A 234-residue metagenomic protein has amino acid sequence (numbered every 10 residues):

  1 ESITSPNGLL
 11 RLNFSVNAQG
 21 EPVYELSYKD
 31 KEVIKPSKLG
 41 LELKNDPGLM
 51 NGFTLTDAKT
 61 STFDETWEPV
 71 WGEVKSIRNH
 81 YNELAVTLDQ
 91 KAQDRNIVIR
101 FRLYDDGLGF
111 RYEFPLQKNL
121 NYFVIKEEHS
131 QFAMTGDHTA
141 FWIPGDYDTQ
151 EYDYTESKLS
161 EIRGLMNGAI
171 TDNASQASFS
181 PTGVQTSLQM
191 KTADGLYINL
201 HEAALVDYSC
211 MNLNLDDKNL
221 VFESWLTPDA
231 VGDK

Functional and structural regions predicted by a protein language model:
S2-K234: N-terminal accessory beta-strand-rich subdomains and adjacent acidic, glycine-rich linkers that precede catalytic cores
